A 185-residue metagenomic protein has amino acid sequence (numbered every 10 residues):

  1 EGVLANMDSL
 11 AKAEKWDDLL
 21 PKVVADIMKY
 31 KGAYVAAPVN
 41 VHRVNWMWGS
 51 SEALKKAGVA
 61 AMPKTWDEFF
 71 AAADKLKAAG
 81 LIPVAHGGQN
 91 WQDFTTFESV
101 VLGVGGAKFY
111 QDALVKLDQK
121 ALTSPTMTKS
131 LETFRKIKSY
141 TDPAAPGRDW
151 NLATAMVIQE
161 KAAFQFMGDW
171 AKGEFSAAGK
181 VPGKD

Functional and structural regions predicted by a protein language model:
E1, A53-L54, A71-A79, N151-Q165: Short helices/loops that flank or line small-molecule/ion binding pockets
E1-N45, F70: Hinge/lid segment of periplasmic solute-binding proteins
G2-N6, K22, K31-A33, L81 (+2 more regions): Ligand-binding "clamshell"
D8-K22, V104-K129, A177-G183: Short, solvent-exposed loop/beta-turn-alpha elements that line the ligand-binding surface or hinge of extracytoplasmic
Y30-V39, N45, F70-Q119, A162: Extracytoplasmic/periplasmic solute-binding protein
S51-M62, S139-Y140: Aromatic-glycine-rich donor-binding/catalytic loop that engages nucleotide-sugar donors across glycosyltransferases
A73-K75, V115-P146: Glycine-centered hinge/linker elements that transmit conformational signals in sensory and ligand-binding systems
E132-D185: Extracytoplasmic/periplasmic substrate-binding proteins
